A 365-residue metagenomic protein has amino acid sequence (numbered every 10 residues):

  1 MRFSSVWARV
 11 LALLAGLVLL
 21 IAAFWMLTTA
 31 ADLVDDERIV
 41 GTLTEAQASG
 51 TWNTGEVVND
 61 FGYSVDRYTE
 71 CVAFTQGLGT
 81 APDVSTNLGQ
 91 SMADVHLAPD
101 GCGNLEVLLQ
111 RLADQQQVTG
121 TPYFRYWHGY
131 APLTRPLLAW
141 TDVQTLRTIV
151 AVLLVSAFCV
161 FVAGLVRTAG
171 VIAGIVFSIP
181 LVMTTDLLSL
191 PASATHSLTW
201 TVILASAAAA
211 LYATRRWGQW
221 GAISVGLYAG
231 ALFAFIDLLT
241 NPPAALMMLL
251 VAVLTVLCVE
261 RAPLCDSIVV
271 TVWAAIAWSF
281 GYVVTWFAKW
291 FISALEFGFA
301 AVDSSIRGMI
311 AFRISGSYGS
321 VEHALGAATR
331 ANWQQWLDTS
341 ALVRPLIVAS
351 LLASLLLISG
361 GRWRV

Functional and structural regions predicted by a protein language model:
M1-A31: Start-transfer (signal-anchor) and selected internal transmembrane alpha helices of multi-pass inner/ER membrane
A46-V58, A301-Q334: Luminal/periplasmic active-site loops of membrane-embedded glycosylation enzymes
A48-Y123: Interfacial juxtamembrane loops and adjacent helix segments that form the catalytic/substrate-binding surfaces
P132-V150: Juxtamembrane segments of multi-pass membrane glycosylation machinery that transfer sugars from lipid-linked donors
A151-A173: Transmembrane-helix motifs of polytopic, lipid-linked glycan transferases
P180-A222, I236-N241: Membrane-interface micro-motifs in multi-pass membrane enzymes
A222-A252, V270-V284: Membrane-interface alpha helices of multi-pass inner-membrane proteins
A341-R364: Hydrophobic, aromatic-rich transmembrane alpha-helices and their immediate juxtamembrane boundary segments
